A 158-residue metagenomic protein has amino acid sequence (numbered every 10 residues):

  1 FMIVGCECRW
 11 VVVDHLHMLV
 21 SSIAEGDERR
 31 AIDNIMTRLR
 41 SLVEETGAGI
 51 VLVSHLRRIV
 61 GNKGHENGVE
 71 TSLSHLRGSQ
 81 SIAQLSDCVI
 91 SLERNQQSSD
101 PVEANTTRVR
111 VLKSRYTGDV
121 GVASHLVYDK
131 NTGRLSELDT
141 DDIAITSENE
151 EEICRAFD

Functional and structural regions predicted by a protein language model:
F1-V11, G26, T37-G47, R58-D158: C-terminal regions of RecA-like/P-loop NTPase motor modules
H15: Walker B catalytic acidic pair
M18-L19, I59: Active-site loop signature of alpha/beta-hydrolase-fold enzymes
V20-D27: Conserved ATPase-coupling elements of RecA-like P-loop NTPase cores
A31-I35: …and closely analogous acidic/polar surface helices at protein-protein or active-site interfaces in A-domain-like
S54: H-loop/switch region of ABC-family ATPase nucleotide-binding domains
